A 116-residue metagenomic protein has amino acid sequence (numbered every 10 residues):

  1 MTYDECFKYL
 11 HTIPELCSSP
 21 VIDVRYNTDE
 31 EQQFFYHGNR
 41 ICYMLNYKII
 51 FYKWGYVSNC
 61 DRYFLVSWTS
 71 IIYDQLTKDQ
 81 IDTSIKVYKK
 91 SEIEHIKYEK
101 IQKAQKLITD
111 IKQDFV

Functional and structural regions predicted by a protein language model:
M1-F7, K90-E92, E99: Short helix/turn-capping signatures at newly exposed starts of structured segments
M1-Q33: Negatively charged, low-complexity tracts enriched in Asp/Glu with abundant Ser/Thr
K8, T12, T83, K106 (+1 more regions): Charged/polar, solvent-exposed surface patches and flexible loops
V21-H95: Acidic, low-complexity, intrinsically disordered interaction modules
Y98-V116: Short acidic, low-complexity intrinsically disordered linear motifs used for protein-protein interactions
